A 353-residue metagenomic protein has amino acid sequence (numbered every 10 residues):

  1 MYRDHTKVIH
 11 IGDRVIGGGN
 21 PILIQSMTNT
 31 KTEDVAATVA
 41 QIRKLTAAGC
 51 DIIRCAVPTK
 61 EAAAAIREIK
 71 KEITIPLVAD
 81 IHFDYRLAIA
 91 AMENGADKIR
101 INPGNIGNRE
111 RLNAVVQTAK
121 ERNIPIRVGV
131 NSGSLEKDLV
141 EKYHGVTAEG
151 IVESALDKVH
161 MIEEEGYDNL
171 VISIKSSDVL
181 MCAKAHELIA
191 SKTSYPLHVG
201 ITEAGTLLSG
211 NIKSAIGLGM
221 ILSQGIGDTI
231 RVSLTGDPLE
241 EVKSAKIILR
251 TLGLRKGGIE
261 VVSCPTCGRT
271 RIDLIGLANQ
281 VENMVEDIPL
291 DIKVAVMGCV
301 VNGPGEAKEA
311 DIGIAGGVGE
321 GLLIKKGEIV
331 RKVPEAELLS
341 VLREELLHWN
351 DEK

Functional and structural regions predicted by a protein language model:
M1-M27, K120, N283: N-terminal amphipathic alpha-helix/helix-capping segment at the start of soluble metabolic enzymes
G19-A37, A56, I75-F83, L139-V152 (+1 more regions): Active-site mouth loops of central-metabolism enzymes
I24, D80, V128, I172 (+5 more regions): Conserved, mostly hydrophobic/aromatic
N29, D34-V35, T46-I69, R100-N108 (+1 more regions): Glycine-rich, proline-tolerant flexible connector loops at the mouths of alpha/beta enzymes
T59-I81, A114-I126, L188-L197, V281-N283: Alpha-helix-loop-beta-strand connector modules within alpha/beta enzyme cores
E72-I75, M92-I99, K120-N123, A190-P196 (+3 more regions): Glycine-enriched alpha-helix->loop->beta-strand junction motifs that scaffold or abut catalytic
R86-R127: Hydrophobic or amphipathic alpha-helical targeting/insertion segments
N131, L139-E286: Catalytic alpha/beta core domains of metabolic enzymes, predominantly
